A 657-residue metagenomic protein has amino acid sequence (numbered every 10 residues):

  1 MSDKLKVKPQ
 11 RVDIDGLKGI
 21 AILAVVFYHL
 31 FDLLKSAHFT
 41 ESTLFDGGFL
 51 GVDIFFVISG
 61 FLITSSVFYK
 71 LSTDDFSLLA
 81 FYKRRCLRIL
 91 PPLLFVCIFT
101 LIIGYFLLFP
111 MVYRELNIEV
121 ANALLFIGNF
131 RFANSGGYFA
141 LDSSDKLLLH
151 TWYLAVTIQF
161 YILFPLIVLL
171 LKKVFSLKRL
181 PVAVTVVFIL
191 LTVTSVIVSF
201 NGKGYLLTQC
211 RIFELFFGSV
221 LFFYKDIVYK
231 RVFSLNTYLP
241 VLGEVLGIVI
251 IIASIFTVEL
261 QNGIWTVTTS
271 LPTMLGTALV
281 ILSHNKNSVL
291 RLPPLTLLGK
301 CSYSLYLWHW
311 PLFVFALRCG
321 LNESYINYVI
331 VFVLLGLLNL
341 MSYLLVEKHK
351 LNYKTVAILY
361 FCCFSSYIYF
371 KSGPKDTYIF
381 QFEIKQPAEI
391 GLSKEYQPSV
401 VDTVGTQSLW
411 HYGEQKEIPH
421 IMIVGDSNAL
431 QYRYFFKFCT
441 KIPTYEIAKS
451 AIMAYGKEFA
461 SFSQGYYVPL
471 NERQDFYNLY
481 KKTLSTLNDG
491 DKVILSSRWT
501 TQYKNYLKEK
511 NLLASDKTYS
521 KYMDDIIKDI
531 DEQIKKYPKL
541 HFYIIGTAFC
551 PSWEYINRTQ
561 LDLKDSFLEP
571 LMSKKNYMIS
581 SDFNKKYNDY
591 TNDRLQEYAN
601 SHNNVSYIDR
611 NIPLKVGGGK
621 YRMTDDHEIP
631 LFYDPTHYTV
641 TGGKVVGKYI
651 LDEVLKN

Functional and structural regions predicted by a protein language model:
S2-D3, V174, S234-Y238, V258 (+3 more regions): Extracellular/periplasmic envelope-modification machinery, especially enzymes that add or remove acyl/ester groups on
S2-L351, Y360-F361: Membrane-interface helix/loop caps of multi-pass membrane proteins
